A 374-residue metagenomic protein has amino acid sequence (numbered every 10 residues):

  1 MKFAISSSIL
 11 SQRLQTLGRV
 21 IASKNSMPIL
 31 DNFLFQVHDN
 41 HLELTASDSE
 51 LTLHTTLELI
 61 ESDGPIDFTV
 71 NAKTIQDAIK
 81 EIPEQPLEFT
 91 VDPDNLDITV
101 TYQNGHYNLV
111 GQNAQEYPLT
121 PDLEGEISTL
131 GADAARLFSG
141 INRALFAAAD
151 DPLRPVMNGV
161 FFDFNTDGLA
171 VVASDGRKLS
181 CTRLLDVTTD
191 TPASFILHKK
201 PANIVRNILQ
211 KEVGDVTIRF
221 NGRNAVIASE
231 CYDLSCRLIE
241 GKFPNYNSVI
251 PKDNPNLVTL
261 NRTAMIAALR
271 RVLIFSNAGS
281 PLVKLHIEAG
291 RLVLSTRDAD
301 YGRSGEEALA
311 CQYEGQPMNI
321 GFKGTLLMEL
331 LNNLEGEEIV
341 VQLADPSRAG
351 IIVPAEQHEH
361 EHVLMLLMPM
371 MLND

Functional and structural regions predicted by a protein language model:
M1-D374: Structural preference for solvent-exposed beta-strand-turn elements and adjacent flexible terminal/loop segments within
